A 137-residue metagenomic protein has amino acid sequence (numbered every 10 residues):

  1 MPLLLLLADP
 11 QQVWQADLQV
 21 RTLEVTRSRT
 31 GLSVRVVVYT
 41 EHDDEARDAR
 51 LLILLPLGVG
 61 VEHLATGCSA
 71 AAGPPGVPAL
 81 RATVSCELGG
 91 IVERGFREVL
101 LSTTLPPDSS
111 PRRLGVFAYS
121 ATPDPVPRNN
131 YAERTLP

Functional and structural regions predicted by a protein language model:
M1-Q11: Secretory targeting and sorting signals
Q12-D17, H42, A70-A72, F117-P137: Extracellular/luminal low-complexity Ser/Thr/Pro-rich, glycosylation-prone repeat/linker regions
W14, H42-D48, V59-H63, S109: A short beta-turn/strand-edge loop motif at beta-sheet boundaries
L18-T22, R35-V37, A82-L88, L100-S102: Short structured motifs
R21-R47: Short beta-strand elements of extracellular/lumenal beta-sandwich folds
V34-V36, T104-N130: Serine/threonine-enriched low-complexity regions used as flexible
D48-S85, G89-G90: A surface/secretory-pathway sequence property marking extracellular, secreted, or lumenal proteins enriched
L88-S110: Low-complexity, intrinsically disordered segments enriched in Ser/Thr together with acidic residues
